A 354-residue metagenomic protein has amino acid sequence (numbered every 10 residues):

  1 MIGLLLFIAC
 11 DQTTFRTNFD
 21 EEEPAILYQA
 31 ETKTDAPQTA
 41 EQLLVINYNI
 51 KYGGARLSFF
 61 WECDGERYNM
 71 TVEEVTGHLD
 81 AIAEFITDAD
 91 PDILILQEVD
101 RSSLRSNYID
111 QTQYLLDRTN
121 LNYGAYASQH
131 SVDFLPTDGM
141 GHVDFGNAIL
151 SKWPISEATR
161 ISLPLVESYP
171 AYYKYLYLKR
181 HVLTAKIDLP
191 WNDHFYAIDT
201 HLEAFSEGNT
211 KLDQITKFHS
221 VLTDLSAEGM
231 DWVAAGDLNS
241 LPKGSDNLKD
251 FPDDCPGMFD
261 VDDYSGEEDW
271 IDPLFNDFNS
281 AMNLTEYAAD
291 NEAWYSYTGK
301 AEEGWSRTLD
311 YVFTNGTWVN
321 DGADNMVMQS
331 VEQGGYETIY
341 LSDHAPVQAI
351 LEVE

Functional and structural regions predicted by a protein language model:
M1-F7: Bacterial N-terminal signal peptides
I8-D144, E354: N-terminal, active-site-proximal structural segment of metallo-dependent hydrolase catalytic domains
D11-K33, N209, L222-V233, S240-E354: Metal-dependent phosphoester-hydrolase catalytic domains
D35-V45, V143-E157, A171-D199, L351-E354: Beta-strand-turn-beta hairpins that frame and shape the catalytic cleft of phosphate-ester-processing enzymes
L43-I50, A81-Y108, L150, A185 (+4 more regions): Active-site beta-strand/loop signature of hydrolases that rely on acidic residues for catalysis
E66-T71, V99-R101, L165-K174, H201-N209: Surface-exposed cleft-lining segments at the edges of enzyme active sites
N120, P154-T159, W318-D321: Short helix-loop capping/hinge motifs at secondary-structure junctions, enriched in acidic/polar residues
Y123-S131, A158-P164, A323-Q329: Conserved S-adenosyl-L-methionine
